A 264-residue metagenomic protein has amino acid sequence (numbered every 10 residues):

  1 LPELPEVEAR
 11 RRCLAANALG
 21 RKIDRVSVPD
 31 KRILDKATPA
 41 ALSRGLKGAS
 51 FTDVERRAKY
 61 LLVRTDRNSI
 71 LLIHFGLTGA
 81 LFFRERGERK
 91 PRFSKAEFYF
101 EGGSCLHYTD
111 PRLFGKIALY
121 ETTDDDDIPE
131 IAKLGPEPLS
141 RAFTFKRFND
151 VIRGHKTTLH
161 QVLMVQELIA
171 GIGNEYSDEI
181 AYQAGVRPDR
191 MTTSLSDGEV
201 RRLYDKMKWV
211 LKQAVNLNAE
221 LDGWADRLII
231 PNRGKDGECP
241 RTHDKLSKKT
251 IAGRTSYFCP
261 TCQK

Functional and structural regions predicted by a protein language model:
L1-K264: Structured catalytic/nucleic-acid-binding cores of DNA maintenance enzymes
